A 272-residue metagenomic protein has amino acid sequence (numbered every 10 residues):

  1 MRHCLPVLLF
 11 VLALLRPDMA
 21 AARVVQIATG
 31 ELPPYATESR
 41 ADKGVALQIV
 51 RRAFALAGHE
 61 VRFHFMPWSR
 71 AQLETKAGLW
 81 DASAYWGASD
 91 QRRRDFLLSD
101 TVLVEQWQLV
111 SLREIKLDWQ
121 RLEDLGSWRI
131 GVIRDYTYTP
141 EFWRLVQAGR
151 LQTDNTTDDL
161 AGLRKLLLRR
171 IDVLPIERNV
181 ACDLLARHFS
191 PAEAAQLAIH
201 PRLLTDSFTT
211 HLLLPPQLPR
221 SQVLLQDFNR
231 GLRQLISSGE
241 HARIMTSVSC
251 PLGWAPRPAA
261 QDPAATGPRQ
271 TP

Functional and structural regions predicted by a protein language model:
A22-D95, S238, S247-P251: Extracytoplasmic small-molecule ligand-binding "clamshell" domains of the periplasmic binding protein/Venus flytrap
V24-E38, R121-Y138, R233: Short loop->beta-strand "edge-of-pocket" segments that line small-molecule binding or catalytic clefts across diverse
T29-E31, V104-Q108, P191-N229, P251-A259: Periplasmic-binding protein-like
L47-L56, T210-I244: Extended ligand-binding regions for polar small-molecule ligands
Q48-H59, D100-T101, D124-G126, D135-T157 (+3 more regions): Ligand-binding cleft/hinge of the Venus flytrap
R51, H64-D124, D135-Y138, P201-T205: Acidic, polar ligand-binding/catalytic clefts
S69-W80, L97, L160-D183, R187: Short helices/loops that flank or line small-molecule/ion binding pockets
T137-L151, E193, N229-P272: Ligand-binding clefts/hinges and TM-proximal coupling segments of bilobed small-molecule sensing domains
